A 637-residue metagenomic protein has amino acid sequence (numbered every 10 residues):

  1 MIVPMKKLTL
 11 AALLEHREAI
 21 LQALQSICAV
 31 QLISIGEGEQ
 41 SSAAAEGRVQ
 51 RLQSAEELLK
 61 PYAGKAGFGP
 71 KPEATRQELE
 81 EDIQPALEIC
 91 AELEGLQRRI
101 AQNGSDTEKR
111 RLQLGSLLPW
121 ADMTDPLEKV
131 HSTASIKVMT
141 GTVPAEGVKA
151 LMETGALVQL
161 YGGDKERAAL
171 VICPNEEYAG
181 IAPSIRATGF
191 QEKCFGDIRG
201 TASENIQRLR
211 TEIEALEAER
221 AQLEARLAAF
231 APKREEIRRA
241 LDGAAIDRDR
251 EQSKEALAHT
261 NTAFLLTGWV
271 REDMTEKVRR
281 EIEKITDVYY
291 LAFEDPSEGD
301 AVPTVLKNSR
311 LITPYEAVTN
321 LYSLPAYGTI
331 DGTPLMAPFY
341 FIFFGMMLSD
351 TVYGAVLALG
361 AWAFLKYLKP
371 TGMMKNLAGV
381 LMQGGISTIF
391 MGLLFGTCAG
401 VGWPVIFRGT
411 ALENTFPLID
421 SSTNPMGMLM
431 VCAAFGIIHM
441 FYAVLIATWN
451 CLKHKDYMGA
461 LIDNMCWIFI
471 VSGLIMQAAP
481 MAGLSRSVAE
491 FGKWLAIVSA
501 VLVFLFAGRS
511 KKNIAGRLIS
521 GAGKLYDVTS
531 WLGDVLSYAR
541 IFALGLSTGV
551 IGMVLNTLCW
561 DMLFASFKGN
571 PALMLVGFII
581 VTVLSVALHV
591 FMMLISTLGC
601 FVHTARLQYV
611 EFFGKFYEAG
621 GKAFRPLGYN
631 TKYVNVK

Functional and structural regions predicted by a protein language model:
M1-K6, E18-L21, Q25-L32, E276-K637: Conserved, carboxylate-rich catalytic/transport cores that coordinate ions
M1-M336, F364, T371-M374, A378: Long, charged N-terminal accessory/stalk domains
